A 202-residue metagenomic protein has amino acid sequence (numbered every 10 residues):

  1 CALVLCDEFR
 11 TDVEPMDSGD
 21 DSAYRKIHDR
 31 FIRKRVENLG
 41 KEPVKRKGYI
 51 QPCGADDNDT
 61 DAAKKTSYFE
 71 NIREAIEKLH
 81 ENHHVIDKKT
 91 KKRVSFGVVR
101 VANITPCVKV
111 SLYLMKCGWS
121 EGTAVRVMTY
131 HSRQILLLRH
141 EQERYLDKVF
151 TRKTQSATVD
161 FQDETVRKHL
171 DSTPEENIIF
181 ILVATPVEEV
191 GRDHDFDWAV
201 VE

Functional and structural regions predicted by a protein language model:
C1-A2, E202: Conserved helicase ATPase motor motifs in RecA-like P-loop NTPase domains
A2, T123-V125, D195-D197: Short glycine-/polar-rich loops that comprise or flank the Walker A/P-loop and associated switch/sensor motifs
A2-S67: Interdomain hinge/linker at the junction between the two RecA-like core domains of SF2 helicases
G48-L182: Conserved C-terminal RecA-like helicase domain
P174, E188-V190: A cross-taxonomic marker for long C-terminal extensions/tails that follow the last structured domain
V183-V187, V200-E202: Conserved helicase core region in the C-terminal RecA-like lobe
R192-E202: A short beta-strand element within the Helicase C-terminal
